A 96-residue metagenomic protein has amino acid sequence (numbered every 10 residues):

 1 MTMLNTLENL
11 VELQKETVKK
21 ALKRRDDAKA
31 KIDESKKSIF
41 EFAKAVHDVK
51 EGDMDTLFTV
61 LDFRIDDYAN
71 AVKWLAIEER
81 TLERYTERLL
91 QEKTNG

Functional and structural regions predicted by a protein language model:
M1-N5, N9, L89-G96: Short intrinsically disordered terminal tails
T2-D33, A69: Short, charge/polar-rich alpha-helical segments
K15, I32, F58, W74-L75: Alpha-helical interaction segments
A21-R25, V60-E92: Amphipathic alpha-helical coiled-coil segments
A28-L57: Extended alpha-helical coiled-coil "stalk/arm" regions that act as elongated linkers or oligomerization scaffolds
